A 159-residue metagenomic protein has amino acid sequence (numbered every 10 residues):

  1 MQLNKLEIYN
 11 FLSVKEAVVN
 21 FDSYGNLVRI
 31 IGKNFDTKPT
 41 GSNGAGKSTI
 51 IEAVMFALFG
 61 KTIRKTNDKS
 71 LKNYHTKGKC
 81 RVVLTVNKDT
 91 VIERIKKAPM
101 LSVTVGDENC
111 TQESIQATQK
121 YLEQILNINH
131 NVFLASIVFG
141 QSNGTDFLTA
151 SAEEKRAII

Functional and structural regions predicted by a protein language model:
M1-C110: Extreme N-terminal "head/tail" segments of very large remodeling/mechanoenzyme assemblies
P39, A135-I158: Extended, Lys/Glu-rich alpha-helical coiled-coil stalks
G41, N73-H75, E123-I128, D146-A150: A general, composition-driven signal for non-globular sequence regions
G46, S114, T118, N129 (+1 more regions): Helical mechanochemical/support elements of P-loop NTPase systems and associated helical scaffolds
V83-N87, Q116-N143: Flexible, charged interface-and-hinge segments in very large macromolecular machines that mediate substrate binding
K97, I158-I159: Sequence-pattern detector for short linear motifs and compositional/periodic biases rather than a specific fold
S102-T104, E108-E113, A117-Q124: Alpha-helical coiled-coil
